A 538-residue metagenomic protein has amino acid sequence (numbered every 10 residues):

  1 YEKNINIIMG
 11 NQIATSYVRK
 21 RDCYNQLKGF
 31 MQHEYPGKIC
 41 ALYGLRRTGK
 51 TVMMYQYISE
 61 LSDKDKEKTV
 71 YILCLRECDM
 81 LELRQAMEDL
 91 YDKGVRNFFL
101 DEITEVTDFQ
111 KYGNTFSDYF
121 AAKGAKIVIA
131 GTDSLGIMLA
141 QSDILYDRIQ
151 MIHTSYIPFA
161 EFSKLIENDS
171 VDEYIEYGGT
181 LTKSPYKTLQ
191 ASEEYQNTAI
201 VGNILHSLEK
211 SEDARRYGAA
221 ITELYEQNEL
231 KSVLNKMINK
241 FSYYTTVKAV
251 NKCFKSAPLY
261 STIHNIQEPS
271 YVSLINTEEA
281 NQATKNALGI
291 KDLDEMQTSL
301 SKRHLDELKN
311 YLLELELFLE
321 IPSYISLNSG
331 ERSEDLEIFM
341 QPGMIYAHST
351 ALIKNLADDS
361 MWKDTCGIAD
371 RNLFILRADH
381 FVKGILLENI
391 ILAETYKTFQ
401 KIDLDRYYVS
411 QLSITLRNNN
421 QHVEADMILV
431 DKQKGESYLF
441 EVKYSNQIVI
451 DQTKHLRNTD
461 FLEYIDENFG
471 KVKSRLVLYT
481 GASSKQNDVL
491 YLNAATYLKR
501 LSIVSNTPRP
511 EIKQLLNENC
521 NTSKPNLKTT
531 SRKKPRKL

Functional and structural regions predicted by a protein language model:
Y1-M31: N-terminal pre-Walker A segment at the start of P-loop NTPase domains
R47, S323, E334-L538: A cross-kingdom feature that marks ATP-driven nucleic-acid transaction machinery
K50: Conserved lysine of the Walker
M53: Hydrophobic positions on the alpha1 helix immediately C-terminal to the Walker A/P-loop
Y91-Q110: Conserved P-loop NTPase "ATPase switch" module shared by AAA+ and STAND
Y119-Q141: Sensor-1/coupling segment of RecA-like P-loop NTPase cores
A140-N276: Interdomain motor-coupling "hinge/lid" segment immediately C-terminal to the ATP-binding subdomain of NTP-driven enzymes
E212-E424: Accessory nucleic acid-recognition modules appended to NTPase machines
